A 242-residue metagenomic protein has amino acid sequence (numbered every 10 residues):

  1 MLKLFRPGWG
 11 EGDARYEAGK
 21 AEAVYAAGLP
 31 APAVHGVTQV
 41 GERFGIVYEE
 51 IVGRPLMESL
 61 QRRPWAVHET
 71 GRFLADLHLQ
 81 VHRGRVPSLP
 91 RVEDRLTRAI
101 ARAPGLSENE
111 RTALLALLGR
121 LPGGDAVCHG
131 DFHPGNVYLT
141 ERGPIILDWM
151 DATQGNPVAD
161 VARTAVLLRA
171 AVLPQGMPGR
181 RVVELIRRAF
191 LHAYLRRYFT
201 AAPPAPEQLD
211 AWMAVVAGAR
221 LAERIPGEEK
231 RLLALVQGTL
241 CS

Functional and structural regions predicted by a protein language model:
M1-L89, P122: ATP-binding pocket architecture of kinase catalytic cores
K3, E17, D131, D148 (+1 more regions): Acidic active-site catalytic centers that drive phospho-/nucleotidyl reactions and related ester hydrolyses
R6-E11, R98-A101, D151-A152: Short histidine/acidic/glycine/proline-rich micro-motifs that form metal- and phosphate-coordinating active-site loops
W9-G10, P55, V137, Q154-N156 (+1 more regions): Conserved protein kinase catalytic core
L79, R163-V166, A219: Generic alpha-helical structural context detector
R83-G130, Y138-E141, I145: An alpha-helical support segment within catalytic cores of ATP-dependent transferases
G143-R188: Active-site Asp-x-Gly
L168-R169, Q175-S242: Helix-rich C-terminal or lid/interface subdomains of diverse kinases
